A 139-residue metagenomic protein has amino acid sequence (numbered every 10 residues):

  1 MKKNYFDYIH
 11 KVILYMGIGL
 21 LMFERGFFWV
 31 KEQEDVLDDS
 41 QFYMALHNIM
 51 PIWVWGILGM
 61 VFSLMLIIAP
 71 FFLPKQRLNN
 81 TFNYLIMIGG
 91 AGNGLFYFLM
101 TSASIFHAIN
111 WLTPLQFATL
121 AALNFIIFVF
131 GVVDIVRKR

Functional and structural regions predicted by a protein language model:
M1-F23: Cytosolic juxtamembrane helix and N-cap/initiation of the first transmembrane helix
L14-I18, W55-F62, I86-F96, Q116-L123: Hydrophobic alpha-helical transmembrane segments of polytopic
G19-W53, I57: Hydrophobic transmembrane helix segments
D35, M65-F72, L99-A103: Membrane-helix exit/interface motif
P70-G92: Loop-to-transmembrane helix junctions at the membrane interface
Y97-A118: Membrane-helix boundary connector in multi-pass membrane proteins
L123-R139: Membrane-water interface at the C-terminal end of transmembrane alpha helices
